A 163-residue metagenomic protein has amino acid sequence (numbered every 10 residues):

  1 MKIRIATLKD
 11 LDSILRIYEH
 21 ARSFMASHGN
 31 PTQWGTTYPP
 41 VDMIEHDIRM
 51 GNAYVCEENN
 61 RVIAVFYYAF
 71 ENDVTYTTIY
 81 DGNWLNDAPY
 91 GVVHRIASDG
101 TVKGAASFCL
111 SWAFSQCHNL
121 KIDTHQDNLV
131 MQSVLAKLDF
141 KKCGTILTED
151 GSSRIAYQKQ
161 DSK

Functional and structural regions predicted by a protein language model:
K2-R16: A short beta-loop-alpha structural element at the N-terminal edge of CoA-dependent acyl/N-acetyltransferase catalytic
R22-D42: Conserved GNAT-fold acetyl-CoA-binding loop/helix
M43-V55, N72-V74: A short helix-loop-beta-strand connector motif used in the catalytic cores of GNAT acetyltransferases and, in some
M50-F66: Conserved beta-hairpin
Y67-T101: Conserved acyl-donor/pantetheine-binding loop and adjacent beta-alpha core of acyl/acetyltransferases and related
S98-S115, S133-K137: Conserved acetyl-CoA-binding loop-helix of GNAT-fold acetyltransferases
Q116-D127: Conserved GNAT acetyl-CoA-binding A-motif
D123, K141-I155: Conserved catalytic-core motifs of GNAT/GCN5-like acyltransferases
